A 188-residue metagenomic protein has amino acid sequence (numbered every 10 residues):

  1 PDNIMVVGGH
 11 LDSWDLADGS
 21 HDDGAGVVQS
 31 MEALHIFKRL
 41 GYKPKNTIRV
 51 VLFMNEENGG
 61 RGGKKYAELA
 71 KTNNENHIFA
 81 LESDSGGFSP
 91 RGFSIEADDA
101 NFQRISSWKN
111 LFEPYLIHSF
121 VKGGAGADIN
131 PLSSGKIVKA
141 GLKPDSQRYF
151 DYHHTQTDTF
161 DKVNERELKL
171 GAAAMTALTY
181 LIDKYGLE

Functional and structural regions predicted by a protein language model:
P1-D12: Acidic/His- and Gly-rich active-site-bordering loop/insert found across diverse amide/peptide-bond hydrolases
M5-V7, V51, F79-L81, V138-L142: Hydrophobic/aromatic beta-strand patches that form the interior of the parallel beta-sheet core in alpha/beta enzyme
L11, M54, P144-S146: A mature extracytoplasmic/lumenal domain signature
S13-R104, D128: Acidic/histidine-rich catalytic neighborhood of metal-dependent amide-processing enzymes
F88-E188: Active-site-adjacent substrate-binding region of metalloamidase/peptidase-like peptide-processing proteins
